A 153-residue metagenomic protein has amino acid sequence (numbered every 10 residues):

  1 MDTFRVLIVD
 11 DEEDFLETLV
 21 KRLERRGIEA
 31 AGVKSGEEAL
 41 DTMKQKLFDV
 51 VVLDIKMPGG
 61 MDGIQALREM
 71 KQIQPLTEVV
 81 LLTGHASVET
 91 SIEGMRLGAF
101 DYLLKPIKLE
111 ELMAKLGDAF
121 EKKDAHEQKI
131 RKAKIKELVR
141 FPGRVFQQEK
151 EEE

Functional and structural regions predicted by a protein language model:
F4, K34-S35, G59-Q65: Acidic catalytic/metal-coordinating carboxylates
D10, D54-I55: Active-site residues of response regulator receiver
G27-S35, T42: Short hydrophobic/Thr-rich beta-strand motif most characteristic of the beta2 strand and flanking loop of CheY-like
D41, M61-P75: Short amphipathic alpha-helix used as the core "switch/output" element in two-component signaling
I107-L116: C-terminal output helix
K122-E153: CheY-like receiver
